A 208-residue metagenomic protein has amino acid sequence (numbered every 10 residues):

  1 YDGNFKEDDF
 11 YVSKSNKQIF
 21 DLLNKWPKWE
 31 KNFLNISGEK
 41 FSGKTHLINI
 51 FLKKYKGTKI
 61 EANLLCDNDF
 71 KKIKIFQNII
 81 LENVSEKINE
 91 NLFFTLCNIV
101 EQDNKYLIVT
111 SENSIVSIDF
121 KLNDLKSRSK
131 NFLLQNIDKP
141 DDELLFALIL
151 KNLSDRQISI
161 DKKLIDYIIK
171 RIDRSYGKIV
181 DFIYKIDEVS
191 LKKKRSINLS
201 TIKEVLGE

Functional and structural regions predicted by a protein language model:
Y1-Q18: Dynamic helix-loop-helix/coil hinge segments at AAA+ ATPase domain boundaries and subdomain interfaces
K31-I48: Walker A/P-loop nucleotide-binding motif
K72-F93, D103-E112: Conserved P-loop NTPase "ATPase switch" module shared by AAA+ and STAND
I115-K130: Short regulatory helix/loop adjacent to the ATP-binding pocket of P-loop NTPases
F132-L144: Conserved AAA+ ATPase "SRH/arginine-finger" region at the nucleotide-binding site
A147-I158: Conserved AAA+ ATPase "sensor/coupling" helix adjacent to the nucleotide-binding pocket
S159-I172: Short conserved motifs of the RecA-like P-loop NTPase core
I172-I186: The conserved phosphate-sensing helix
